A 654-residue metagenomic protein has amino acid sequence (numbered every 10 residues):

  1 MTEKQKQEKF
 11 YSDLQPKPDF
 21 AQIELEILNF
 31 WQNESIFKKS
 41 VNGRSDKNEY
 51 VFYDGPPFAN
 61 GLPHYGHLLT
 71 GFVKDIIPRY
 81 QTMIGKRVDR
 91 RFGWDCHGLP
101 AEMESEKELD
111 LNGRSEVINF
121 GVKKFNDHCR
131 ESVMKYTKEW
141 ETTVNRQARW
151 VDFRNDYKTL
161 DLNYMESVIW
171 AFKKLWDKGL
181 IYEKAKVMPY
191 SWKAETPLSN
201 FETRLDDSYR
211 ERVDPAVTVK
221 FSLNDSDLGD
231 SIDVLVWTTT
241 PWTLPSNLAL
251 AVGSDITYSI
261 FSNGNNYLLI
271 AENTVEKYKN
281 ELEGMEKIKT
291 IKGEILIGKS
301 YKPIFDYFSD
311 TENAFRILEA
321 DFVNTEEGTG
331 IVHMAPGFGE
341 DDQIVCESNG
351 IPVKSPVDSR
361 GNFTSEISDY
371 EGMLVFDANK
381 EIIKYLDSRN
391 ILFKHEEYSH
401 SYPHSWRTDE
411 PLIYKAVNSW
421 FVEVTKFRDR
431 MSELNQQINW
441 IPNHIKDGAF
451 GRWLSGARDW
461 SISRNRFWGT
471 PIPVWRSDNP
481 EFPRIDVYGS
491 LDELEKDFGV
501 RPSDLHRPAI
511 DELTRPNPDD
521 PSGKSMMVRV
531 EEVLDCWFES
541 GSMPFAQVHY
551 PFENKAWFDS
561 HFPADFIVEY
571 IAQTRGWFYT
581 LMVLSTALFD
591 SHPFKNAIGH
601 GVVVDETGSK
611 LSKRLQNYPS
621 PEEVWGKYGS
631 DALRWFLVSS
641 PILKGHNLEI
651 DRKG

Functional and structural regions predicted by a protein language model:
T2-G264, A335-S348, P352-I367, I391-M431 (+5 more regions): N-terminal, positively charged nucleic-acid-binding surface of large information/translation enzymes
L14, K124-S132, A320-E340, L434-F450 (+1 more regions): Extended, non-catalytic structural segments that build the interaction scaffolds of large macromolecular assemblies
I36-K39, L205, G284-I291, S300-P303 (+2 more regions): Short secondary-structure junctions
F58-F92, P100-M103, K107-N112, P189-A194 (+11 more regions): Conserved active-site neighborhood of enzyme catalytic/cofactor-binding cores
S246-D358, D387, R428-R430, D447: Catalytic alpha/beta core of large soluble enzyme barrels
K279, W420-M431, Y618-S630: Short, surface-exposed, low-complexity cationic segments
G284, I297-G298, D369-N379: A glycine-biased structural micro-motif
I291-D306, W406-E410, E531, W537 (+1 more regions): Active-site cores of enzymes that catalyze phosphoryl transfer or operate on phosphate-rich substrates
